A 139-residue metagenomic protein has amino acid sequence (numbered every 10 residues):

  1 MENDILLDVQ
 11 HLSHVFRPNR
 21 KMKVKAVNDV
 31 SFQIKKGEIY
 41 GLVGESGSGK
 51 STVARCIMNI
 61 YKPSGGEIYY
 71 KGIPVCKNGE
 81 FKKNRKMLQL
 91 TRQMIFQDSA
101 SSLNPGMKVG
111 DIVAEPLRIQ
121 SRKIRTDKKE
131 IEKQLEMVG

Functional and structural regions predicted by a protein language model:
E2-L6, V15-D29, K36, N78-N84 (+1 more regions): A short, flexible loop at the N-terminus of ABC-type nucleotide-binding domains that lies
R20-K21, V75-Q93, D111, I119: ABC ATPase NBD coupling module
V43-E45: The feature captures the beta-strand-to-loop junction immediately N-terminal to the Walker
M58: Helix-to-loop junction immediately C-terminal to a conserved catalytic motif
G66-K77: Conserved ABC transporter NBD signature motif
D98, M107-R118: Q-loop/switch helix immediately C-terminal to the Walker
T126-G139: Conserved ABC ATPase "signature" region
